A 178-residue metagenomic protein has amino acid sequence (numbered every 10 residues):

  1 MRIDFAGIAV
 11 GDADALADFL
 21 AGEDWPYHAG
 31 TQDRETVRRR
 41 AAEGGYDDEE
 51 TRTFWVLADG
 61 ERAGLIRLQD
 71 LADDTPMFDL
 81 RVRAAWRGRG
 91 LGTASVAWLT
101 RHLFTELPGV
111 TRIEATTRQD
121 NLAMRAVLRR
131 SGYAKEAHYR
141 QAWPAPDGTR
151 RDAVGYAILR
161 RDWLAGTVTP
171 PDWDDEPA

Functional and structural regions predicted by a protein language model:
M1-G22, T53-A178: Acyl-donor (CoA/ACP) binding surface of acyl/acetyltransferases
A21-E43: Conserved GNAT-fold acetyl-CoA-binding loop/helix
G44-E49: Short loop/turn motifs at secondary-structure junctions and domain boundaries
